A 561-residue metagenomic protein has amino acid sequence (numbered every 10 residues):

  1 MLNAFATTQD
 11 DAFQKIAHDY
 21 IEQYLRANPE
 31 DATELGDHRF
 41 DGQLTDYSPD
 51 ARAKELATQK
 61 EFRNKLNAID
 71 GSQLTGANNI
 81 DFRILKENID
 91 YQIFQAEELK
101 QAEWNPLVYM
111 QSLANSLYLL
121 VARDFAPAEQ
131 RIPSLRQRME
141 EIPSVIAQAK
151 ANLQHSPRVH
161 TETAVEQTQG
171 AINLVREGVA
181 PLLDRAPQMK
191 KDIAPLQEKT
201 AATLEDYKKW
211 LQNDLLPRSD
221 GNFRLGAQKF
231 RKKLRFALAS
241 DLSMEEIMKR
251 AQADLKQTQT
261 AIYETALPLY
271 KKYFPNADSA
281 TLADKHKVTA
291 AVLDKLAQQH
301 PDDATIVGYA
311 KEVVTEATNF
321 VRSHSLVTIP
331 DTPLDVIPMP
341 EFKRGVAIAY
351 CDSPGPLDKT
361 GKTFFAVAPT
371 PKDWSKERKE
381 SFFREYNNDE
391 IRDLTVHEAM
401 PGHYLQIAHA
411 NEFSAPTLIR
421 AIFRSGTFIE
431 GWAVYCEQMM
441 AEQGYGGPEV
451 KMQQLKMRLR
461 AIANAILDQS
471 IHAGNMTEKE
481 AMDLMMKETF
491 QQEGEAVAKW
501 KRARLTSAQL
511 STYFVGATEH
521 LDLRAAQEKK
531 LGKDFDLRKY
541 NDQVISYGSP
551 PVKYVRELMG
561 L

Functional and structural regions predicted by a protein language model:
M1-N3: Bacterial N-terminal signal peptides
F5-L561: N-terminal maturation segment of proteins
